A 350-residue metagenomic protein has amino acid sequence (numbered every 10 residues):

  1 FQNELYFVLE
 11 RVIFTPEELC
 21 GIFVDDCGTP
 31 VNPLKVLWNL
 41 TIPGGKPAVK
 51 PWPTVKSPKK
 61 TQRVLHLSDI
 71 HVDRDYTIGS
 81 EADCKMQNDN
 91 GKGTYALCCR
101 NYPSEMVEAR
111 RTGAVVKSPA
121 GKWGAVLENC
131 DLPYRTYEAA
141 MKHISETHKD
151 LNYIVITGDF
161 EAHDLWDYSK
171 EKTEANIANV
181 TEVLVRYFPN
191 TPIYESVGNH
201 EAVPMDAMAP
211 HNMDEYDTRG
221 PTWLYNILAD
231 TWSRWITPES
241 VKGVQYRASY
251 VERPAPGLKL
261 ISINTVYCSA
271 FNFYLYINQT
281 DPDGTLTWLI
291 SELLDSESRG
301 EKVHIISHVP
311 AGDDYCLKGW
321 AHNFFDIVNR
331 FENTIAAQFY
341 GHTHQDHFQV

Functional and structural regions predicted by a protein language model:
F1-Y153, K172-S196, A202-D214: Acidic, histidine-bearing metal-coordination/catalytic regions of metal-dependent phosphoesterases
G21, P33, T77-A82, W166-K170 (+5 more regions): Short coil/turn segments at secondary-structure boundaries
I42-K56, G91, K172-W288: Extended active-site neighborhood of metal-dependent phosphoesterases/phosphodiesterases
R63-L67, V72, N152-T157, A162 (+7 more regions): Structural recognition of the beta-strand scaffold that forms the well-ordered cores of secreted hydrolase catalytic
V126-Y137, S169-N176, N278-L286, D313-W320: Phosphate/oxyanion-binding active-site loops and adjacent basic polyanion-contact surfaces
S145-N152, L258-S262, F273-V350: His/acidic metal-ligating clusters that form di-metal
F160-D164, Y267-F271, P310-G312: A short, flexible beta-alpha/helix-coil linker loop
